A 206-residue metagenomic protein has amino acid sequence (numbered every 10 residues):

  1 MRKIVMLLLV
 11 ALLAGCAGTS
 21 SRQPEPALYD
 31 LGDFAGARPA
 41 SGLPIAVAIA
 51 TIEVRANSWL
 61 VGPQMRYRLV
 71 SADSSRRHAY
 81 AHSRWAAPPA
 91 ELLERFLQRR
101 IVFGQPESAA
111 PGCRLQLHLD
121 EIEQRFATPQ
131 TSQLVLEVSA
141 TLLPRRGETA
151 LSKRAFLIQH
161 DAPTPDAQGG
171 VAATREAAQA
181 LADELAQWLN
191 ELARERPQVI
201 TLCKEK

Functional and structural regions predicted by a protein language model:
M1-A17: Sec-dependent bacterial lipoprotein signal peptides
C16-A86, L192-K206: A structural "domain/chain start" motif
A17-D30, A35-A37, R99, F103-R146: Surface-exposed short loop/turn segments
I45-A50, P63-M65, P111-H118, S132-V138 (+1 more regions): Envelope-exposed proteins and targeting segments
D73-R84, G147-Q187, E191: Short secondary-structure boundary motifs at beta->alpha junctions and helix caps
Y80-Q105: Structured, soluble extracytoplasmic/luminal domains of envelope-associated proteins
Q98, V102-P106, A186-R194: Sec-exported extracytoplasmic/periplasmic mature domains
